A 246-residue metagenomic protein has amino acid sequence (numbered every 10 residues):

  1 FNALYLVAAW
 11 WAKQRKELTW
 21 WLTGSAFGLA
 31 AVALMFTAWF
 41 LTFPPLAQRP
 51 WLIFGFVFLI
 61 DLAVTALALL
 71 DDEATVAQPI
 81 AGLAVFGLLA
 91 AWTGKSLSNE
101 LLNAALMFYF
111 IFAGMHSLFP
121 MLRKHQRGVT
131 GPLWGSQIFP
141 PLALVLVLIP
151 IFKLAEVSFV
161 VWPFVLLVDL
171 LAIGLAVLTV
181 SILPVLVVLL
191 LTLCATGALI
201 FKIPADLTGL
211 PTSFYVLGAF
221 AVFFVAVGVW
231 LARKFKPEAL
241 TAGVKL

Functional and structural regions predicted by a protein language model:
F1-L246: Extended, compositionally biased regions that are outside compact catalytic cores
